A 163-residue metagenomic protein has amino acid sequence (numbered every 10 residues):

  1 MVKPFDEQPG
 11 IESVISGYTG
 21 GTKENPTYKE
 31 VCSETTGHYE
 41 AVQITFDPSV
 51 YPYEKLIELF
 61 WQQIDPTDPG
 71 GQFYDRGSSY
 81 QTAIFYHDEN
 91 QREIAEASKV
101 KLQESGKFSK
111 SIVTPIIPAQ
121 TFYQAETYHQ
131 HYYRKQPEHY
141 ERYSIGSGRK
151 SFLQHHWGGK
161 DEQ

Functional and structural regions predicted by a protein language model:
M1-Q163: Flexible coil/turn and secondary-structure edge motifs
